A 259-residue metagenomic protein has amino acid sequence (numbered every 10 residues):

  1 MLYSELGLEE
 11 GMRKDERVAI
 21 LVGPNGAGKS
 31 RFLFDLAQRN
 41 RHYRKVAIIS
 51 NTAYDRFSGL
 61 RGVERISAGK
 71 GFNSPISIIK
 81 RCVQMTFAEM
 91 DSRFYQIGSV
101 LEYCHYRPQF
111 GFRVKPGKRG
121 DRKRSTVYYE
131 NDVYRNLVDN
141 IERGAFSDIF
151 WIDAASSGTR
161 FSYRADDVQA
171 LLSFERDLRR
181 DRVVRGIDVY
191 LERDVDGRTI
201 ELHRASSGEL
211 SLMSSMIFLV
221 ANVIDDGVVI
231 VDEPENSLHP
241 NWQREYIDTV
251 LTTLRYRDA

Functional and structural regions predicted by a protein language model:
M1-R41, D188-A259: Switch/communication elements of ASCE P-loop NTPase nucleotide-binding domains
E5, E9-E10, E16, E64 (+11 more regions): Glutamate identity and glutamate-enriched acidic tracts
V18-V22, L36, I48-I49, Y54-F57 (+11 more regions): Weak global preference for isoleucine
R44-G120: P-loop NTPase motor core
T86-S207, I217-I224: Extended helical coiled-coil dimerization/tether regions that scaffold and oligomerize large DNA-maintenance assemblies
